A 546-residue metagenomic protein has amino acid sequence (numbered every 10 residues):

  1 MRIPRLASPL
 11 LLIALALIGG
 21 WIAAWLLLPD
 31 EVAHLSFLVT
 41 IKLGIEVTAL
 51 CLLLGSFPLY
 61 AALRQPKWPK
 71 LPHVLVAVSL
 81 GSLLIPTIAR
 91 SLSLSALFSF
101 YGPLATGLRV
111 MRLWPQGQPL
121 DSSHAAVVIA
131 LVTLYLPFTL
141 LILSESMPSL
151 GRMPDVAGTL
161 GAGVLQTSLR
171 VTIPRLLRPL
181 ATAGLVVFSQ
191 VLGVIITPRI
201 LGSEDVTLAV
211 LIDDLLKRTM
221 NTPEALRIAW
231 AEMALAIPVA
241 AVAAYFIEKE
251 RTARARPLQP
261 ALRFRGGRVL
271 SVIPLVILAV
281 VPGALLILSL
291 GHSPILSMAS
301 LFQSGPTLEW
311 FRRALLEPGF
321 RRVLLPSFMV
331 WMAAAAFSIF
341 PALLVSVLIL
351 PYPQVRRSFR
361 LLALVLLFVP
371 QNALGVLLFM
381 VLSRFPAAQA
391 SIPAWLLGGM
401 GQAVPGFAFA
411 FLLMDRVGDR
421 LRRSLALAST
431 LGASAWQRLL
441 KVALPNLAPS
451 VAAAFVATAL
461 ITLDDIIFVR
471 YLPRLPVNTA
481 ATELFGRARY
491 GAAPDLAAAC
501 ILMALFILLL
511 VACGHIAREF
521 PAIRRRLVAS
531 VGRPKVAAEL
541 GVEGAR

Functional and structural regions predicted by a protein language model:
M1-P148, R175-I196, I228-A241, G266-S297 (+8 more regions): Membrane-water interface segments at the C-terminal ends of transmembrane alpha-helices in multi-pass inner-membrane
A33, M153, I195, T222 (+5 more regions): Membrane-helix interface/capping residues of multi-pass secondary transporters
Q65, M153-L177, L421, L427-L447 (+1 more regions): Short helix-to-coil transition segments within interhelical loops that connect adjacent transmembrane helices
L150, Y245-A253, R420-R423, H515-L527: Membrane-interface capping segments at transmembrane-helix boundaries
A157-L160, A428-L431, R524-L540: Short, highly charged, low-complexity non-transmembrane loops/tails of multi-pass membrane proteins
G158-T159, G163-T167, A253-L262, A299-P306: Juxtamembrane inter-helical linkers in multi-pass membrane proteins
V194-T222, M298-S304, D465-A493, V528-V531: Glycine-rich helix-loop "coupling/hinge" segments at transmembrane-helix boundaries in multipass transporters
A243-L270: Flexible interhelical linker loops that connect adjacent transmembrane helices in multi-pass membrane transporters
